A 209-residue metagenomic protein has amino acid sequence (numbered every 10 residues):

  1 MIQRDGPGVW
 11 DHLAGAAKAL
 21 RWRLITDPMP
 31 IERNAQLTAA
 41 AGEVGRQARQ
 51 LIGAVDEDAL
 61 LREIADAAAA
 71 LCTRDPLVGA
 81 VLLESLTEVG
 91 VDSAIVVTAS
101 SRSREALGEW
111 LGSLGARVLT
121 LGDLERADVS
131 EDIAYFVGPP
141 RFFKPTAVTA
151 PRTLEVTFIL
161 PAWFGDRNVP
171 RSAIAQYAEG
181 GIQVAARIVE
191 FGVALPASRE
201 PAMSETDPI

Functional and structural regions predicted by a protein language model:
M1-W110, T120-G122: Helicase motor interdomain insertion/brace
G112-E205: Conserved RecA-like P-loop NTPase helicase motor core
D207-I209: Long C-terminal appendages of very large multidomain proteins
